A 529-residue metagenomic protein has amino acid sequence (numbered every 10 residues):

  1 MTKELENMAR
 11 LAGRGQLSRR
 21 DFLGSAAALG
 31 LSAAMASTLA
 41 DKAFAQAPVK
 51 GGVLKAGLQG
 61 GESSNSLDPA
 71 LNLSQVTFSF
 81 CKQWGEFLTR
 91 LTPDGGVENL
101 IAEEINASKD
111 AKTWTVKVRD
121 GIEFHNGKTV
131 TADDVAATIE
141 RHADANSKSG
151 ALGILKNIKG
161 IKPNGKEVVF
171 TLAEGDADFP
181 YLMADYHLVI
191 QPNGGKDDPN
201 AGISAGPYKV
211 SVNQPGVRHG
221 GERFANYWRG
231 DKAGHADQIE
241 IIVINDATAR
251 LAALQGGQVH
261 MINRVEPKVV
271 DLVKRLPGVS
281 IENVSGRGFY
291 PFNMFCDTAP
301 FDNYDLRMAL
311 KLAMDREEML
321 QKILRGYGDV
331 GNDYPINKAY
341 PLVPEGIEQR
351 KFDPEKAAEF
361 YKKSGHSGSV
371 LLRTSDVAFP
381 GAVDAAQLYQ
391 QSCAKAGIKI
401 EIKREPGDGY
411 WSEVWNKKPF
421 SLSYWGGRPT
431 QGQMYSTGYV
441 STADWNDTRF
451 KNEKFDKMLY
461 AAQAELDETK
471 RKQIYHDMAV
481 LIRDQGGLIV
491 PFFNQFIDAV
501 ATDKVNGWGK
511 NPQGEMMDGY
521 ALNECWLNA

Functional and structural regions predicted by a protein language model:
M1-L17, D21, A28, K42: N-terminal secretory signal peptides
A27-D41, Q214, R218, R223 (+4 more regions): Detector for C-terminal structural segments
K55, T131-E140, G165-T171, G206-P207 (+8 more regions): Alpha-helical secondary-structure segments
G57-K109, E140, I203-S204: N-terminal lobe/hinge region of extracytoplasmic solute-binding protein
T92-G96, L182-G234, Q238-E240, D246 (+3 more regions): Gly/Pro-rich hinge or "lid" segments in bacterial periplasmic/extracellular proteins
E103-K148, V169, A253, P300: Aromatic- and charge-enriched surface segment that lines or borders ligand/interaction sites
K117, G150-N193: Surface-exposed binding/hinge segments that line and control ligand-binding clefts or catalytic entry sites
N226-L272, K399: Ligand-site clamp/hinge motif
